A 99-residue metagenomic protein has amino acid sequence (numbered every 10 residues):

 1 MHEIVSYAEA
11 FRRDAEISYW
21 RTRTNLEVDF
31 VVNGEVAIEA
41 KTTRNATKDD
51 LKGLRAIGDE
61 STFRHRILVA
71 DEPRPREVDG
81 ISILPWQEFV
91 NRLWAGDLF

Functional and structural regions predicted by a protein language model:
M1-F99: A cross-kingdom feature that marks ATP-driven nucleic-acid transaction machinery
